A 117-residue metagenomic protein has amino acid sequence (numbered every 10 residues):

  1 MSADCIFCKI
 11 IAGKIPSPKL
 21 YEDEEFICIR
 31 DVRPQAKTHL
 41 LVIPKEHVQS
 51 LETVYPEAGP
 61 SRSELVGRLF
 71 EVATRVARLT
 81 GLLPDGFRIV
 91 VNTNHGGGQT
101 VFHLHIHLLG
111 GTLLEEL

Functional and structural regions predicted by a protein language model:
M1-L117: HIT superfamily nucleotide-processing domains
